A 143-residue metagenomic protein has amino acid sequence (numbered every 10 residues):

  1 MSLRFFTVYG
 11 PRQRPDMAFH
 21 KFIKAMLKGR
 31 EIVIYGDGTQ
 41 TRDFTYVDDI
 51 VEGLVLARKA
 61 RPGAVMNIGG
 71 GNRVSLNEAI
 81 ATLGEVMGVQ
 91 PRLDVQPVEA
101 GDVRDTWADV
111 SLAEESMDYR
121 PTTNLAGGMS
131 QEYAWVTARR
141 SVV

Functional and structural regions predicted by a protein language model:
M1-P11: Conserved beta-loop-beta element that borders a ligand/cofactor-binding pocket
G10, R14, D43-Y46: Active-site helix-initiating loop/hinge in glycosyltransferases
Q13-D16, A79-I80: Short aromatic-enriched loop/helix-cap "lid" or pocket-rim segments at secondary-structure transitions that line
M26-V143: C-terminal substrate-binding subdomain of Rossmann-fold SDR/epimerase-dehydratase oxidoreductases
